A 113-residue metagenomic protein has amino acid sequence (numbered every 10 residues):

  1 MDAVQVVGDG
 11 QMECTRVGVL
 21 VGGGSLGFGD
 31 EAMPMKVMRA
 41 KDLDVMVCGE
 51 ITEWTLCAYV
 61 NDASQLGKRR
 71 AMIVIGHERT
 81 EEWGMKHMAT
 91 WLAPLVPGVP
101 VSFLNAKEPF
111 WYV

Functional and structural regions predicted by a protein language model:
M1-V113: Active-site catalytic microenvironments in core metabolic enzymes, especially phosphate/sugar-handling
